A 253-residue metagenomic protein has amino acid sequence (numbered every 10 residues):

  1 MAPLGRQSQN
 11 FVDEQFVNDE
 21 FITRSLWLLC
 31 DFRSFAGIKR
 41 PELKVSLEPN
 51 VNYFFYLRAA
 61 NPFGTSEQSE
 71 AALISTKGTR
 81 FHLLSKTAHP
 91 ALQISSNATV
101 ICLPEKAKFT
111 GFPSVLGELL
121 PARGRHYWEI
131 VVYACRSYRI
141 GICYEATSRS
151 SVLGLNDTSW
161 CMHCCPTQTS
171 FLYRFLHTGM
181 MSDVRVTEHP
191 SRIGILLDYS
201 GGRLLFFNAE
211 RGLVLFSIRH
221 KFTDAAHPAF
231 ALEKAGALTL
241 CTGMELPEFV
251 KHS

Functional and structural regions predicted by a protein language model:
M1-S253: Beta-rich ligand-recognition domains in immune and ubiquitin systems
